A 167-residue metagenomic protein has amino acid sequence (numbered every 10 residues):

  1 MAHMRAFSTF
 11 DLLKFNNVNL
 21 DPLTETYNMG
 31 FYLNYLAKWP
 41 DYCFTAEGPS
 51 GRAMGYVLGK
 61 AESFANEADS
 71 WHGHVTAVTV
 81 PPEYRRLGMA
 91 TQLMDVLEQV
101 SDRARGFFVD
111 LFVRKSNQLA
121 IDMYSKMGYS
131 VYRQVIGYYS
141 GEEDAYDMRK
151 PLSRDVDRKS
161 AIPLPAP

Functional and structural regions predicted by a protein language model:
A2-R85, M94-A104, P151-S153, P163-P167: Acetyl-CoA-dependent GNAT
Y32, Y56, M123-Y124, Y129: Conserved hydrophobic/aromatic "anchor" residues that stabilize well-ordered secondary structure elements
F64, D110-V113, S125-K150: Conserved catalytic-core motifs of GNAT/GCN5-like acyltransferases
G88-A90: Conserved G/P- and acidic residue-centered "switch" motifs that form tight phosphate/ATP-binding loops in soluble
M94, N117-A120, G137-E142: Short glycine/proline-centered loop/turn elements that form peptide/ligand docking sites
S101-F112, M123: Conserved GNAT acetyl-CoA-binding A-motif
